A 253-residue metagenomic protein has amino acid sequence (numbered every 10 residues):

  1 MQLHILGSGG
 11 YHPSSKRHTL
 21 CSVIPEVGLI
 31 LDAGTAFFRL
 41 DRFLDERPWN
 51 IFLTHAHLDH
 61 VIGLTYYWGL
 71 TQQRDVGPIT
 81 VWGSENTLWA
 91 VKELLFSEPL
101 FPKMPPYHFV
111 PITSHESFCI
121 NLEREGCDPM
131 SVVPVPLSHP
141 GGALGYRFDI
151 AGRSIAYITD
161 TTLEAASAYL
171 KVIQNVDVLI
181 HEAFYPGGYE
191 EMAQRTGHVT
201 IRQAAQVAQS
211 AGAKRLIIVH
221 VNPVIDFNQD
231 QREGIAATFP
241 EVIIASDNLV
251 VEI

Functional and structural regions predicted by a protein language model:
M1-Y157, E164-L170, D230-I253: Binuclear metal-dependent hydrolase catalytic cores
L163-L249: Cap/insert and terminal regions of metallo-dependent hydrolase folds
